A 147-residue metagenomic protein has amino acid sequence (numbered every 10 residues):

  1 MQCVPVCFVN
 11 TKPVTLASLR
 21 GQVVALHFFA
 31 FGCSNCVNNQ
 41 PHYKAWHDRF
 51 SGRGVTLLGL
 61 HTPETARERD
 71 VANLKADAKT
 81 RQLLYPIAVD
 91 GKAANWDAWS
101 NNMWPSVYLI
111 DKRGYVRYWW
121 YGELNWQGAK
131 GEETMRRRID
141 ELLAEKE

Functional and structural regions predicted by a protein language model:
M1-L16: N-terminal "domain-start" segment that seeds a small globular fold
V14-V37, Y43, L57: Short active-site neighborhood of thiol/selenol oxidoreductases, capturing the structured segment around
R20-V24, G52-T56, Q82-Y85, K112-Y115: Loop/turn elements at helix/coil->beta-strand transitions in domains of secreted/extracellular proteins
G32-C33, H61-A66, L124-W126: Short histidine/acidic/glycine/proline-rich micro-motifs that form metal- and phosphate-coordinating active-site loops
V37-T80, G91-D97: Structural microenvironment flanking redox-active thiols in thiol-disulfide oxidoreductases
K75-R113: Short, internal strand/loop/helix patches that form the active-site neighborhood or redox-interaction surface
L109-E147: Thiol-/selenol-based redox modules, centered on thioredoxin-like and closely related oxidoreductase domains
